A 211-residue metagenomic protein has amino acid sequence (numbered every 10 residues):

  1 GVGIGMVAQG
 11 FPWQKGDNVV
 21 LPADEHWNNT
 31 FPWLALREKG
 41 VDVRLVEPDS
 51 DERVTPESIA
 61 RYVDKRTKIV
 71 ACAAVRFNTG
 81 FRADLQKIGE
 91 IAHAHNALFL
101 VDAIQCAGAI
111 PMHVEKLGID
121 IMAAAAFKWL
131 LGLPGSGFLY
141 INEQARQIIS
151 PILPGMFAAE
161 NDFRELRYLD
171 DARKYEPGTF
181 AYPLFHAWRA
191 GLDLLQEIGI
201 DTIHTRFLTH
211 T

Functional and structural regions predicted by a protein language model:
G1-T211: Pyridoxal 5′-phosphate
